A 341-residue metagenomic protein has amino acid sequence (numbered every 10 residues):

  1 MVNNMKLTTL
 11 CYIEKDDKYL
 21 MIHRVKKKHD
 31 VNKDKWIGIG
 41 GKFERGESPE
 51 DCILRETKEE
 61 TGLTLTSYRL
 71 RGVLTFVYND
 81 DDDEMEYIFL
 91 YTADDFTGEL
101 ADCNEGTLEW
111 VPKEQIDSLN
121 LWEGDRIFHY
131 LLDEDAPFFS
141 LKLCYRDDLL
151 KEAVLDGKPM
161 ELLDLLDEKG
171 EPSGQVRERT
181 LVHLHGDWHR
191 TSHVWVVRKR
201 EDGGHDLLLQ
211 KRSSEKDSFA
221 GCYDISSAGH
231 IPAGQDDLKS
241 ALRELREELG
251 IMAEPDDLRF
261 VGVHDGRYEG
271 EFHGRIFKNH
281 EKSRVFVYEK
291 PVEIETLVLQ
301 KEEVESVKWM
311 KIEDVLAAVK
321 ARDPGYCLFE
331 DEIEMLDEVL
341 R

Functional and structural regions predicted by a protein language model:
M1-L10, D16, P159-D202: Acidic, metal-coordinating catalytic segment for phosphate/diphosphate chemistry, firing primarily on the Nudix
L7-T9, D17, E86-F89, G106 (+6 more regions): Change "...and in nucleic-acid phosphodiester-cleaving endonucleases..." to "...and in nucleic-acid processing enzymes
Y12, M21, I88-T92, W110 (+3 more regions): Conserved hydrophobic/aromatic beta-strand scaffold that supports enzyme active sites
Y19-R55, E59, R146-D147, K151-K158 (+3 more regions): Conserved Nudix-box catalytic region and its N-terminal flanking loop in Nudix hydrolases and closely related
L20, A101, P172-G174, L208: Generic structural signal for well-ordered beta-strand positions
V31, D81-D83, K199-D206, R275: Short, solvent-exposed loop/turn segments that connect beta-strands within catalytic domains and beta-strand-rich
G62-G98, K113, S213-S214, E248-I294: Active-site segment of metal-dependent pyrophosphate-handling enzymes, primarily the Nudix hydrolase catalytic core
C103-M160, P172, G221-Y223, S227 (+1 more regions): Nudix hydrolase/Nudix homology domain
